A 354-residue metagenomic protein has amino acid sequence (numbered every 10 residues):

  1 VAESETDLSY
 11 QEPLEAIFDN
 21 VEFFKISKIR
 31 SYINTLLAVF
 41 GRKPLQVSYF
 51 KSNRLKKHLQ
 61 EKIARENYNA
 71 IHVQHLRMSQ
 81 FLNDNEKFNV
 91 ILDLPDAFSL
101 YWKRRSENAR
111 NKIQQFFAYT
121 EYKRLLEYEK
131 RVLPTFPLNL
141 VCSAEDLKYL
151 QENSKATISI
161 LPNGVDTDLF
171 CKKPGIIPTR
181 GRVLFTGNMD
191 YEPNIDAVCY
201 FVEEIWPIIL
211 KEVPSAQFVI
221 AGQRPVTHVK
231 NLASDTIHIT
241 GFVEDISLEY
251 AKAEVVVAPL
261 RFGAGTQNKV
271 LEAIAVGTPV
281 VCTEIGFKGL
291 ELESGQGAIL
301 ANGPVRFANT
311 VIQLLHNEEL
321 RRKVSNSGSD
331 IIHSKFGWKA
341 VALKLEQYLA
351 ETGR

Functional and structural regions predicted by a protein language model:
R30-Y49, I91-K130, N188: Acceptor-binding helix/loop patch of EC 2.4 sugar-transfer enzymes, predominantly nucleotide-sugar-dependent
I91-L92, S99, A118-K172: Donor nucleotide-sugar binding/catalytic pocket of nucleotide-sugar-dependent glycosyltransferases
P137, T236, L248-G265, V276-P279: Acidic donor-binding loop of glycosyltransferase active sites
E152, A156-K252: Conserved catalytic-core segment of nucleotide-activated headgroup transferases in glycan assembly
K269-E272, P279-T283: Short hydrophobic beta-strand element within catalytic cores of glycosyltransferases and related nucleotide-activated
E284-G295, I299-L300: Short acidic/histidine- and often glycine-rich active-site loop of Leloir-type glycosyltransferases that engages
G295-V305, Q313-E319: Conserved acidic donor-binding segment of nucleotide-sugar-dependent glycosyltransferases
L320-S334, V341-Q347: A short, well-ordered alpha-helix in the C-terminal region of glycosyltransferases
